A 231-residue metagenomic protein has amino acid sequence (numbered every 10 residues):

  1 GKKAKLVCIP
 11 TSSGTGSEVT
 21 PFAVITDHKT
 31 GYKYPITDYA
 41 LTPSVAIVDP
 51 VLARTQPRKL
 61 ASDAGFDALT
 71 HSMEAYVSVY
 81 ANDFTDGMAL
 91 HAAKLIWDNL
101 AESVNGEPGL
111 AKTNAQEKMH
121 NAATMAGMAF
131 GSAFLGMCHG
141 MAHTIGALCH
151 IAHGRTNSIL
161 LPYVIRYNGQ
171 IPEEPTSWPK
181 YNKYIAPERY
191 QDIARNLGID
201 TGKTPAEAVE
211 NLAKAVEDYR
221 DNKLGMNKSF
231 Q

Functional and structural regions predicted by a protein language model:
G1-D83, I171, I185-D192, N196: A glycine/threonine-rich phosphate-anchoring loop and its flanking beta-alpha core in nucleotide/phosphate-binding
G14, T124-N157: Glycine-rich phosphate/pyrophosphate-binding beta-alpha loops
R58-M125, A129: C-terminal and late-domain segments of enzyme folds
K59, N82, D86, G131 (+3 more regions): Hydrophobic alpha-helical scaffolding
G87-H91, L95, K118-N121, G140-H143 (+2 more regions): Amphipathic alpha-helical interaction segments
L148-I151, R155-Q231: Gly/Pro-rich interdomain helix-loop hinge
